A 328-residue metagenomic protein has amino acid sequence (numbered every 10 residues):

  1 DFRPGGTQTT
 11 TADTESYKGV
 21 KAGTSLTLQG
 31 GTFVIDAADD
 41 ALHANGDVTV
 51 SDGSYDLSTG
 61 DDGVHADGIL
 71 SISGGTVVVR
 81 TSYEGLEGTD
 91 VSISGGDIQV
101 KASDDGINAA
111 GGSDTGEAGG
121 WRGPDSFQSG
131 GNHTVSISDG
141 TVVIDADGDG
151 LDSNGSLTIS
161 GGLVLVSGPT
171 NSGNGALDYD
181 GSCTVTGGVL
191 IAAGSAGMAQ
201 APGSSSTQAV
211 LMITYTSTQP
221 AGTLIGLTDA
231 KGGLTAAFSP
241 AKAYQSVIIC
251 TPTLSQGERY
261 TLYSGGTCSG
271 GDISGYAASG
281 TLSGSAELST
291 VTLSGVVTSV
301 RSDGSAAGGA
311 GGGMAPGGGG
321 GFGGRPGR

Functional and structural regions predicted by a protein language model:
D1-R328: A composition-driven surface/loop motif
